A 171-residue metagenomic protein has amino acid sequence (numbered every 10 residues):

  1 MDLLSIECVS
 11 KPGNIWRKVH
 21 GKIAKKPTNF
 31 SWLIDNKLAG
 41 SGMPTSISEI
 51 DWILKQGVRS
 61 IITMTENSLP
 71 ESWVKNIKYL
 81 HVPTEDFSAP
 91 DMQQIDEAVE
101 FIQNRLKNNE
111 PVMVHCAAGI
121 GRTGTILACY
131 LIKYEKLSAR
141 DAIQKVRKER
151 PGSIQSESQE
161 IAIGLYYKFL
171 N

Functional and structural regions predicted by a protein language model:
M1-V112, A128-N171: Cys-dependent protein tyrosine phosphatase-like superfamily
C116: Short cysteine clusters
G119: Conserved G/P- and acidic residue-centered "switch" motifs that form tight phosphate/ATP-binding loops in soluble
T123: Ser/Thr-glycine-rich phosphate-binding loops at phosphate-binding pockets of nucleotides, nucleotide cofactors
